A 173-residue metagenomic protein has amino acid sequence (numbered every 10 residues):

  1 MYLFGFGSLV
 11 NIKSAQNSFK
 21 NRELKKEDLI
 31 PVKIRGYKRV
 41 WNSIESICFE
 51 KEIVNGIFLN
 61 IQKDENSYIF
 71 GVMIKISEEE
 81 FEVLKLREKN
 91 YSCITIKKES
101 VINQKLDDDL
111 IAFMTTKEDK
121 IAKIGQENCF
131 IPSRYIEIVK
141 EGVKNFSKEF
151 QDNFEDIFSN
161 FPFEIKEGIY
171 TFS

Functional and structural regions predicted by a protein language model:
M1-S173: A glycine-rich, hydrophobic/aromatic-adjacent loop/helix-cap motif
